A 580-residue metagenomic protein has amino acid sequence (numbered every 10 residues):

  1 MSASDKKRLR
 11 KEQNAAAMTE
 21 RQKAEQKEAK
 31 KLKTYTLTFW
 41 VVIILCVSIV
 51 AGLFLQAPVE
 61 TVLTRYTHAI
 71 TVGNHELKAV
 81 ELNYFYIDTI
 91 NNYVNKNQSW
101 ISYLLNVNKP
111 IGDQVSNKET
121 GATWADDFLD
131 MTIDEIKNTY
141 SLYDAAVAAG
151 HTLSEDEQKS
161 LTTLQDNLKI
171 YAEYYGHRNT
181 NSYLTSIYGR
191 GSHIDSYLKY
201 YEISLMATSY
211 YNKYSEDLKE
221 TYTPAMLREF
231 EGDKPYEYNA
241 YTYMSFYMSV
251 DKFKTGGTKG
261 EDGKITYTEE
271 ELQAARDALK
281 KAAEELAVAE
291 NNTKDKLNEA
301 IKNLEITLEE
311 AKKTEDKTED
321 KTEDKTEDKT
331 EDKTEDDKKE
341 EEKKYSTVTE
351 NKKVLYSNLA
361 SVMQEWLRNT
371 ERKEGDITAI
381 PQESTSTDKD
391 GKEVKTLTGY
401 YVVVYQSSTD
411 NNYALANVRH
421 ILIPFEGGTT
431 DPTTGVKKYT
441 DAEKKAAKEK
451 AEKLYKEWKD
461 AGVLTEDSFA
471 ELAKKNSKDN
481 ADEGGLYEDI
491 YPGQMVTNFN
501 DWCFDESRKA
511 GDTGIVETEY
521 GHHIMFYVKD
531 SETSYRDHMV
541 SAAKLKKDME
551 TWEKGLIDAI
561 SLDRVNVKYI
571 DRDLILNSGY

Functional and structural regions predicted by a protein language model:
K6-E12, M131, I136, S141 (+4 more regions): An exposure/low-complexity boundary signal
L9-V41, L45-R65, Y183-D277, K281-E284 (+4 more regions): PPIase-associated folding chaperone regions across multiple families
V59-D195, Y267: N-terminal targeting/tethering segments
Y86, Y93, I136, Y140 (+17 more regions): Sec/Tat-exported extracytoplasmic proteins
N91-Y103, V250-E261, K312-K321, E426-P432: Internal, charge-rich low-complexity segments
D156-Q158, E483-G484, I570: Residue-level detector of family-conserved "landmark" positions at structurally sensitive sites
K281-Q364, K450-N498, V528: Peptidyl-prolyl cis-trans isomerase
